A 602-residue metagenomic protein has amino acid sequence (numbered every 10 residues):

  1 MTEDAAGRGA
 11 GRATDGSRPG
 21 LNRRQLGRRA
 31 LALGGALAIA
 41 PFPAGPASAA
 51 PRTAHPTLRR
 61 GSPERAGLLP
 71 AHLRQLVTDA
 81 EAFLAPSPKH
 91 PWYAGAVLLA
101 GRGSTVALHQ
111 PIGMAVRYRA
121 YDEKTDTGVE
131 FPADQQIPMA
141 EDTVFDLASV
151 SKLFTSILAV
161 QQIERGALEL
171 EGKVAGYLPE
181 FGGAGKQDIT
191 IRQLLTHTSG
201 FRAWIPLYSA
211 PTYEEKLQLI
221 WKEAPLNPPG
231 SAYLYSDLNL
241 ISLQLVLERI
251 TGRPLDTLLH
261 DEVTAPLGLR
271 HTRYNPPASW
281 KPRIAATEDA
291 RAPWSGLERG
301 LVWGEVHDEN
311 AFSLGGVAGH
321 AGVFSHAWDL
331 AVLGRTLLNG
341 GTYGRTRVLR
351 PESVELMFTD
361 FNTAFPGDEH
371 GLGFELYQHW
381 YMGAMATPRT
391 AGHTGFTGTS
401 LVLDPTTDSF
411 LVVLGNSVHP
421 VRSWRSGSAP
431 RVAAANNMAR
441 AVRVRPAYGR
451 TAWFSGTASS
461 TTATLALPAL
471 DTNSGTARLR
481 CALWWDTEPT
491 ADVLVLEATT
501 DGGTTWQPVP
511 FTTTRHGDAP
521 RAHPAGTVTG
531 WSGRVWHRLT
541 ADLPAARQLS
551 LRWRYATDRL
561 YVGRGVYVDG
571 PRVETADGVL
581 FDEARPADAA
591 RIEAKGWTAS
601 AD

Functional and structural regions predicted by a protein language model:
M1-N22, L33-P41, S48: N-terminal secretory signal peptides
F42-L68: C-terminal segment of N-terminal export signals and the immediately downstream linker at the start of the mature
L69, K152, H326: Short, conserved phosphate/pyrophosphate- and ester-handling motifs at nucleotide-, phospho-/glycolipid
R74, L356-F361, A386-R389, F396-S400 (+2 more regions): Beta-sandwich/jellyroll recognition modules and their flexible linkers
R74, T78-L84, L98, S104-V106 (+5 more regions): Active-site SXXK
E81-P138, L170, Y208-S209, S400-V402 (+1 more regions): A short, well-structured edge-of-sheet supersecondary motif
Q110, A115-V129, A184-P388: Short, surface-exposed loop or secondary-structure junction motifs that flank catalytic or metal-binding residues
E169-G185, A265-L267: Short, glycine/proline-biased beta-turn/loop segments that scaffold the active-site neighborhood
